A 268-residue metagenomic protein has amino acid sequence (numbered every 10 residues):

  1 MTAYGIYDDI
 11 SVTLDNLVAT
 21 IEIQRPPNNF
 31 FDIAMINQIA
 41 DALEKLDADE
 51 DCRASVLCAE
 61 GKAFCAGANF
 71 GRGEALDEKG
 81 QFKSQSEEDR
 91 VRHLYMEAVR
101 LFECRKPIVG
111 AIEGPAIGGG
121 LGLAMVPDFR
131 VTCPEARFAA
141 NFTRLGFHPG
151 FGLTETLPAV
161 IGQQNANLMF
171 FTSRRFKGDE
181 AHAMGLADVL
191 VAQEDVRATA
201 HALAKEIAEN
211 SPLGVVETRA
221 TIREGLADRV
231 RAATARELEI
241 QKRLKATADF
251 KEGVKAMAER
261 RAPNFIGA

Functional and structural regions predicted by a protein language model:
M1-E60: Conserved CoA-thioester-binding segment of acyl-CoA-metabolizing enzymes
I21, I39, L57, N69 (+5 more regions): Terminal peptide-recognition signature
N28-N29, A63, F147, V189: Short strand->helix junction
A34-Q38, H93, R100, T199 (+3 more regions): Charged catalytic carboxylate motif
A59-R100, A116, R144, R229: Glycine- (often His-adjacent) and acidic-residue-rich active-site loop that binds/positions the CoA thioester
V99-L213, E239-K242, A246-T247, E252-K255 (+2 more regions): Crotonase-fold acyl-CoA enzyme core
R219-D228: Short, charged, surface-exposed hinge/linker loops at domain edges that act as mobile lids or interdomain connectors
